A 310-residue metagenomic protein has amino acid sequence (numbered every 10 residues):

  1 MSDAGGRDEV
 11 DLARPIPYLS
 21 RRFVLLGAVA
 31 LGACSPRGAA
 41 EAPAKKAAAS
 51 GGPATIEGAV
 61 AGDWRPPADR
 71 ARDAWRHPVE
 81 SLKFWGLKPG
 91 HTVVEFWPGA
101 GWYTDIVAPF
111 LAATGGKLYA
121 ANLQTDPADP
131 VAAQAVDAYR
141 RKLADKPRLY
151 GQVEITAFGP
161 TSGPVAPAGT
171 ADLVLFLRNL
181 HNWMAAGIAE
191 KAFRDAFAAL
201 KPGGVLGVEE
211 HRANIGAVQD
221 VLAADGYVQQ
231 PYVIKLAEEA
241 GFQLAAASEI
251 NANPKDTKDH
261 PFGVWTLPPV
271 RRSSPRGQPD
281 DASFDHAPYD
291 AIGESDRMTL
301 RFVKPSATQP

Functional and structural regions predicted by a protein language model:
M1-L19, F23-A33: N-terminal secretory signal peptides
S35-R37: Bacterial signal peptide processing site
I56-L82: Class I SAM-dependent methyltransferase Rossmann-like catalytic core, especially the SAM/SAH-binding loop
H91-G99: Conserved class I S-adenosyl-L-methionine
V165-V174: A short acidic, Gly/Pro-enriched loop at the edge of an enzyme's catalytic core that lines a small-molecule cofactor
E190-P202: A short glycine-rich, Lys/Arg-flanked "PGG" loop and its adjoining helix->strand segment in the class I
G203-E210: Conserved beta-strand signature within the Rossmann-like core of class I S-adenosyl-L-methionine
H286-P310: C-terminal lobe and adjacent flexible extensions of AdoMet/dcAdoMet transferase-like proteins
